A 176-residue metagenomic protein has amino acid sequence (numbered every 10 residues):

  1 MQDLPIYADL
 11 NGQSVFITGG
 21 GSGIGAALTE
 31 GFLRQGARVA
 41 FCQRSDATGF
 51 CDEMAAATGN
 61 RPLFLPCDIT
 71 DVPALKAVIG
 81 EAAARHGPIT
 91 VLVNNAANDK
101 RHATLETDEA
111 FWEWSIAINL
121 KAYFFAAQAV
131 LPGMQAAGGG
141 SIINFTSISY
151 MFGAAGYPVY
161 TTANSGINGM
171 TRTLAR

Functional and structural regions predicted by a protein language model:
S14, G21-S22: Conserved glycine-rich cofactor-binding loop
Q35-F50: Conserved glycine-rich Rossmann-like NAD(P)H-binding loop of the short-chain dehydrogenase/reductase
A103-T104, D108-I116: Substrate-binding pocket helix/loop in short-chain dehydrogenase/reductase
L105, F152-V159: Active-site loop immediately N-terminal to the catalytic Tyr-X3-Lys motif of short-chain dehydrogenase/reductase
A127, A163, T171: Active-site helix of classical SDR
P132, R176: Alpha-helical segment proximal to the catalytic Tyr-Lys
S147: Residue(s) in the substrate-gating loop at a strand-loop-helix junction that position the organic substrate next
